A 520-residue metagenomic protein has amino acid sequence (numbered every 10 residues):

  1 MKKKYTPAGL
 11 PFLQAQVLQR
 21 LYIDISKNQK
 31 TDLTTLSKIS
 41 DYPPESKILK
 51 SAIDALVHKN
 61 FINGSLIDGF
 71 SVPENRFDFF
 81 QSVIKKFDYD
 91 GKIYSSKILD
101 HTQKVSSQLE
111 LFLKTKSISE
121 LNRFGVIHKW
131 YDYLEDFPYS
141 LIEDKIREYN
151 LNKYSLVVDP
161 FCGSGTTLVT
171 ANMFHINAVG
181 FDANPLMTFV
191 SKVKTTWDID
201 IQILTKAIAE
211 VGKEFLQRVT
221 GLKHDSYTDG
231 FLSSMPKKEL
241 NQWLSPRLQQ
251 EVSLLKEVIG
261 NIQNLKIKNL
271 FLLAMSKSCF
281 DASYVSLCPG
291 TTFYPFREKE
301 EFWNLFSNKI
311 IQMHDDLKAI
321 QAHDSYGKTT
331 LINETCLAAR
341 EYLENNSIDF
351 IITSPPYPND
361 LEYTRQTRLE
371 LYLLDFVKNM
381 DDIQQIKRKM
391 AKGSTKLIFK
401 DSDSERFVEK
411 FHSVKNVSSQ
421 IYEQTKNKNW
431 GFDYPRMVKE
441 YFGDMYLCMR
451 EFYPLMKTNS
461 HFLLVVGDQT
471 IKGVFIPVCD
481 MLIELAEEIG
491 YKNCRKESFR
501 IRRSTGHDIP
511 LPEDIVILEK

Functional and structural regions predicted by a protein language model:
M1-D24, R436: Short alpha-helical segments that sit at the start of domains
K27-S40: Short acidic, hydrophobic short linear motifs in intrinsically disordered regions
Y42-H58: Short amphipathic alpha-helical interaction segments
V57-I67: A short, conserved structural fragment
N75-I93: Short, amphipathic alpha-helical interaction segments positioned at domain boundaries
P138, K145-R218, N308-Y342, I348-K396 (+2 more regions): Conserved S-adenosyl-L-methionine
M173, N177-A322, T364-F432: Class I S-adenosyl-L-methionine-dependent methyltransferase module
Y446-T458: A short glycine-rich, Lys/Arg-flanked "PGG" loop and its adjoining helix->strand segment in the class I
